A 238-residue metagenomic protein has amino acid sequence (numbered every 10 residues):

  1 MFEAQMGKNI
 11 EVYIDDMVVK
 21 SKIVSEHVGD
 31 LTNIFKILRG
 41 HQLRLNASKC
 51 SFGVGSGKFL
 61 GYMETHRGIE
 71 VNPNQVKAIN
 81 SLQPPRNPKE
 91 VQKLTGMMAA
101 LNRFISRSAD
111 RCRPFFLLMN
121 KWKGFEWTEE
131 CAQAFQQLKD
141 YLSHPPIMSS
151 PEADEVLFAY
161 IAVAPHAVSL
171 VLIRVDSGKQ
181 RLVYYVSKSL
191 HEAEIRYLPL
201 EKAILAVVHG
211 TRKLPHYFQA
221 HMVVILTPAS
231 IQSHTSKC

Functional and structural regions predicted by a protein language model:
M1-I225, A229-C238: Retroelement reverse transcriptase polymerase core
